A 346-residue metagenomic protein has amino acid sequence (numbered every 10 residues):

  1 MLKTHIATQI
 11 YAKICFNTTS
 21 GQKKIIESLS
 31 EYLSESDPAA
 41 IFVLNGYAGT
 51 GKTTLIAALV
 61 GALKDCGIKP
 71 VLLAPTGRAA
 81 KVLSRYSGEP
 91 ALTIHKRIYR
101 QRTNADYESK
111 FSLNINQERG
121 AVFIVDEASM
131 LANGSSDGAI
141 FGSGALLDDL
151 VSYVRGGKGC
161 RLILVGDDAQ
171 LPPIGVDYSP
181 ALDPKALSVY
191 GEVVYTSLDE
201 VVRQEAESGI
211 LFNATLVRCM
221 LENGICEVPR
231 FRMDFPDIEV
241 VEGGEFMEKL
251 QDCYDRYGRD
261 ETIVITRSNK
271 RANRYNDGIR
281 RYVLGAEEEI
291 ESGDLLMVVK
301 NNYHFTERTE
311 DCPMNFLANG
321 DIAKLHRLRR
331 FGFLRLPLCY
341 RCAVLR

Functional and structural regions predicted by a protein language model:
L2-F16, N45: Conserved adenine-nucleotide phosphate-binding loops and their immediately adjacent elements
K3-I6, I25, L29, D37 (+3 more regions): Conserved helicase motor core of P-loop NTPases
I10-S30: N-terminal pre-Walker A segment at the start of P-loop NTPase domains
I14-C15, L72, E287, M314: Short basic coil micro-motifs at the edges of alpha-helical modules that engage polyanionic partners
F16-K23, D137-A145, V240-E245: Conserved phosphate-coordination/catalytic loops
T18, L72, V264: Conserved SAM-binding loop
Q22, T76, S268: Short, conserved phosphate/pyrophosphate- and ester-handling motifs at nucleotide-, phospho-/glycolipid
I26-E27, E31, S36-E227: ASCE P-loop NTPase helicase motor core
